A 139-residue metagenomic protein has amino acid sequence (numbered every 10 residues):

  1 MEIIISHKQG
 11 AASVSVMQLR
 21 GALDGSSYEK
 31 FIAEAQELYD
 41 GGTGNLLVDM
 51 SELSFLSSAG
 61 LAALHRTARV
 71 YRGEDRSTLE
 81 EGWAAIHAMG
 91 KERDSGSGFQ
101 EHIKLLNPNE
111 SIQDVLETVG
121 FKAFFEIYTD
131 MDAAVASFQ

Functional and structural regions predicted by a protein language model:
M1-Q18, L23: Short beta-strand/loop segment at the start of cytosolic alpha/beta domains
K8, L19, L106, Y128-D130: Conserved beta-strand termini and adjacent loop/short-helix elements that scaffold enzyme active sites in alpha/beta
A22, N109, M131-A133: Short, solvent-exposed coil/turn elements at secondary-structure transition points
G25-F125: Amphipathic alpha-helical interaction surfaces in cytosolic regulatory modules
E126-Q139: A charged, well-structured terminal subsegment
